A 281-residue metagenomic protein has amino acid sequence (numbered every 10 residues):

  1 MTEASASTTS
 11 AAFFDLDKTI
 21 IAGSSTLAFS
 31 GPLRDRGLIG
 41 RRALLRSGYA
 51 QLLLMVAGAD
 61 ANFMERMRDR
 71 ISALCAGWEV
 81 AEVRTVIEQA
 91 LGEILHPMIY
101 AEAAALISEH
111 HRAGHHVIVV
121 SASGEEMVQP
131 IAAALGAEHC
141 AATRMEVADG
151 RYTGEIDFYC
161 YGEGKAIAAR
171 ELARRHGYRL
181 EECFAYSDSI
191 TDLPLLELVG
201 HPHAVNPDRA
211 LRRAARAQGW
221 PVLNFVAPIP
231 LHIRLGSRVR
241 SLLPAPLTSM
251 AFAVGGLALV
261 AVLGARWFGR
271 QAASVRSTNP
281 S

Functional and structural regions predicted by a protein language model:
T2-A59: Active-site neighborhood of HAD-like aspartate-dependent phosphohydrolases
T2-T9, T85, G92-S281: C-terminal cap/substrate-recognition subdomain and adjoining C-terminal extension of metal-dependent phosphatase-like
I21, F63, C75, L95 (+1 more regions): Catalytic cores of large soluble enzymes that bind and process phosphate-bearing ligands
S24, W78, G164: Conserved active-site and cofactor/substrate-binding residues in soluble primary-metabolism enzymes
G37-L38, L44, A61-E65, R70-V80 (+3 more regions): Hydrophobic/basic alpha-helical segments enriched in Actinobacteria
A57-D69, R270-V275: Low-complexity, charge- and small-residue-enriched intrinsically disordered regions
R66-A101: Metal-dependent phosphoesterase signature
